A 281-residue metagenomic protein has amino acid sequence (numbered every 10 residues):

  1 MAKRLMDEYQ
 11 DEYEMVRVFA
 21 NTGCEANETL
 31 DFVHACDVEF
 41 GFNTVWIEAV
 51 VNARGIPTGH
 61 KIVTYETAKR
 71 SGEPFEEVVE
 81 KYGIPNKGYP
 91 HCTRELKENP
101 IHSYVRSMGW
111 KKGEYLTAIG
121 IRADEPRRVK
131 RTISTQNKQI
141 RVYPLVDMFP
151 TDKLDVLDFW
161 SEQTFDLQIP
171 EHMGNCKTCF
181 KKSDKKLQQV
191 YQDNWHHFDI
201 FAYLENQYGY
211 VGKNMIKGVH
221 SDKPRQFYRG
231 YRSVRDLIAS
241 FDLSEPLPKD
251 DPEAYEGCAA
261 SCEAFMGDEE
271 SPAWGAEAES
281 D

Functional and structural regions predicted by a protein language model:
M1-D281: Nucleotide-activated chemistry modules centered on ATP-dependent adenylation/adenylyltransferase
